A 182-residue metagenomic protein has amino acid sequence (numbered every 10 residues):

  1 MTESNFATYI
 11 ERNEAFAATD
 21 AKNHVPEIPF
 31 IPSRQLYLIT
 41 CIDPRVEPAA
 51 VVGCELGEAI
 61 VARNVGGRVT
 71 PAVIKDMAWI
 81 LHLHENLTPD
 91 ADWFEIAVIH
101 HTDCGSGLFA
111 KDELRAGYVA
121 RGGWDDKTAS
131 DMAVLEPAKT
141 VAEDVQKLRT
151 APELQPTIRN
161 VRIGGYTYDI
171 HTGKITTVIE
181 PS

Functional and structural regions predicted by a protein language model:
M1-S33, G66-V69, K75-W93, D103-S182: Divalent-metal-activated hydrolytic enzyme cores
A18-C54: N-terminal short beta-loop-beta anion/metal-coordinating cradle
I39-C41, R63, A97-H101, Y166-D169: Short beta-strand segments
I42-R45, T102-S106: Gly/Ser/Thr-rich loops at beta-strand to alpha-helix junctions that form or flank small-molecule/cofactor-binding
P44-I74, A78: A glycine-rich, hydrophobic loop/mini-helix early in the fold
G57, W93-F94: Short glycine-/polar-rich loops that comprise or flank the Walker A/P-loop and associated switch/sensor motifs
